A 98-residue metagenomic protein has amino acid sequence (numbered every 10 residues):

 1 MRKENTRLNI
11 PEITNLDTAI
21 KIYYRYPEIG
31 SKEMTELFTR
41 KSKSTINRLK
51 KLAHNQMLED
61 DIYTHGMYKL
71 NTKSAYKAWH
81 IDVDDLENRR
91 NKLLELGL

Functional and structural regions predicted by a protein language model:
R2-P27: A detector for short, charged/polar N-terminal pre-domain segments
I10, T18, N88, E95-L96: Generic detector of low-complexity/intrinsically disordered segments and short hydrophobic N-terminal stretches
K21-K43: Polyanion-binding surface elements
F38-R89, L96-G97: Major-groove DNA-recognition helix of helix-turn-helix-type DNA-binding domains
